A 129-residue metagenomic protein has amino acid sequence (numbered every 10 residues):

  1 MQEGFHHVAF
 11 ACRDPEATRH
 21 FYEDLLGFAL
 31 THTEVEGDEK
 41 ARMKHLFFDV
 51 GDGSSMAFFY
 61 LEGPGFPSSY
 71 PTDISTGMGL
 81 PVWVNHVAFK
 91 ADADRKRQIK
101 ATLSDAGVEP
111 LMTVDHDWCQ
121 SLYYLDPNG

Functional and structural regions predicted by a protein language model:
M1-A17, V84-V87, A91: N-terminal beta-strand motif that seeds the catalytic metal site of vicinal oxygen chelate
G4, K44, D52-S54, W83-N85 (+1 more regions): Residues that flank catalytic or metal-binding motifs in active/ligand-binding sites
A11-L61: Core segments of cupin and vicinal oxygen chelate
H20, D24, R97-A101, D105: Replace "anionic and nucleotidyl ligands
A41-R42, S69-D73, G107: Short acidic (Asp/Glu) patches
G63-R95, I99: Helix-adjacent hinge/juxtasegments
K100-G129: Vicinal oxygen chelate
